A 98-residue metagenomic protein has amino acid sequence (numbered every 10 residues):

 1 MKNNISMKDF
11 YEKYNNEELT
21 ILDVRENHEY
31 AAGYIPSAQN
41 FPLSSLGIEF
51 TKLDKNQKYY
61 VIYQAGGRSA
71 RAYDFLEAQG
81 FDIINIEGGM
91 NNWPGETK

Functional and structural regions predicted by a protein language model:
M1-L19, N27-K58, G67-K98: Rhodanese-like catalytic fold shared by cysteine-dependent sulfurtransferases and DSP/PTP-type phosphatases
I62: Short, surface-exposed ligand- or partner-binding patches at beta-edge/loop junctions that are enriched in aromatics
